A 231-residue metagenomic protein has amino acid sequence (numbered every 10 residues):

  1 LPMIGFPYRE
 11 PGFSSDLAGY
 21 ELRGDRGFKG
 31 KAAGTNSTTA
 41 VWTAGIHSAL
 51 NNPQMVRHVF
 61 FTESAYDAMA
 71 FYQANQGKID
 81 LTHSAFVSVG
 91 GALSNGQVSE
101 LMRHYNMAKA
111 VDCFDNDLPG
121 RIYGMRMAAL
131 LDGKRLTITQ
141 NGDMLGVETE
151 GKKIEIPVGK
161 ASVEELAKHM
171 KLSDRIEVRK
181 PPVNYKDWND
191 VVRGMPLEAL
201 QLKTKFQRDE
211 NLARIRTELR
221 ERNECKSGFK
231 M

Functional and structural regions predicted by a protein language model:
L1-A44, A49: Basic, glycine-enriched DNA-binding surface that flanks or lies within the catalytic cores of DNA
L1-M3, R57, K109: Conserved catalytic motifs of the protein kinase core domain
G5-Y8, F60, V87: Cytosolic beta-strand hydrophobic patch enriched in CBS
N52-V59: A short, charged/proline- and glycine-enriched loop that marks the coil->beta-strand transition at the N-terminal
E63-S64: Helix N-cap/beta->alpha junction signal
D67: Conserved Rossmann-like nucleotide-cofactor binding loop
A70: Phosphate-binding glycine-rich loops and their immediate beta-loop-alpha structural context
Q73-M231: TOPRIM fold recognition
